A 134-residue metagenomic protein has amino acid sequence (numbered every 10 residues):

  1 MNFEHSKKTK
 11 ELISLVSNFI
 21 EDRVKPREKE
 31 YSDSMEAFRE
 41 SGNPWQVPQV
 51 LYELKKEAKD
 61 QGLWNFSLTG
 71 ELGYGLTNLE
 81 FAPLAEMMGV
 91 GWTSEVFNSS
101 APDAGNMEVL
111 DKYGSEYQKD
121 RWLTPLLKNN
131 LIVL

Functional and structural regions predicted by a protein language model:
M1-V16: Intrinsic disorder at enzyme termini
T9, I20, S115: Residue-level signal for inorganic ion chemistry
L12-V16, E30, L134: Catalytic cores of transferase enzymes with a strong primary signal for eukaryotic protein kinases
N18-K29, A58-D60: N-terminal glycine-rich anion-binding loops that anchor highly charged ligand groups
Y31-L134: Glycine-rich flavin
